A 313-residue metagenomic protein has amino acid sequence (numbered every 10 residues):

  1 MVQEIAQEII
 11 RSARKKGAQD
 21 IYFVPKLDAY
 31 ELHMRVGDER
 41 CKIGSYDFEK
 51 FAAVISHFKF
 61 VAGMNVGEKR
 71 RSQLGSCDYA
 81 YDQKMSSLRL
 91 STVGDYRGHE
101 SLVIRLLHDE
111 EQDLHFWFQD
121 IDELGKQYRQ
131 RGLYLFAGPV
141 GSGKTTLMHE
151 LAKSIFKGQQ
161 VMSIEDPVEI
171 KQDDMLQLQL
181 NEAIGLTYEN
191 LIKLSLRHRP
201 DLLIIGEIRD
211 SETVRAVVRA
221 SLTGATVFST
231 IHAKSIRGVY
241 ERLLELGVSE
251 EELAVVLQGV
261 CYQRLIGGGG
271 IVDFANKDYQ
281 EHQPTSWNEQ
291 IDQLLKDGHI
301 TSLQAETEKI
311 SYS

Functional and structural regions predicted by a protein language model:
M1-S313: Short, flexible helix-loop junctions that flank or precede catalytic/ligand sites
